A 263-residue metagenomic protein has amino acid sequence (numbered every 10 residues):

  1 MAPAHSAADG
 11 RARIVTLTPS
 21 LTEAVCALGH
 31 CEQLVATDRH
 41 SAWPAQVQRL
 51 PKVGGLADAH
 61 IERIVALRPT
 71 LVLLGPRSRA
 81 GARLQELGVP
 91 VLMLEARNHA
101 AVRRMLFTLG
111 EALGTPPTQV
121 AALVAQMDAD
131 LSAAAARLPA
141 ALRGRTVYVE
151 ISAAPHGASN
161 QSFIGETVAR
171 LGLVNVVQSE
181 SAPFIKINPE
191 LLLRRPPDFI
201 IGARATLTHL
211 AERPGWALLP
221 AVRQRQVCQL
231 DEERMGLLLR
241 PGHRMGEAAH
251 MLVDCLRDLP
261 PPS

Functional and structural regions predicted by a protein language model:
M1-G10: Short, low-complexity disordered leader/linker segments with a strong preference for bacterial N-terminal type II
G10-R13, R79-H156, V174-S179, D198 (+1 more regions): Extracytoplasmic substrate-binding proteins
A12-R77, V176: A short, structured surface patch at a secondary-structure boundary
H30, Q48-R49, L87-V89, L171 (+1 more regions): Short, structured coil segments at secondary-structure junctions
D38, Q161-F184, R204, C228-D231: His/Asp/Glu-enriched short active-site or ligand-binding loop at hydrolase and phosphoryl-transfer sites
V53-E62, R97, E180-P189: Short helix-initiation/N-cap motifs at beta->coil->alpha
D58-R77, V89, N188-A205: Proline-aspartate-enriched helix->loop->beta-strand connector
S78-E86, F199-L219: A ligand-binding cleft/hinge motif common to bilobed small-molecule-binding domains
